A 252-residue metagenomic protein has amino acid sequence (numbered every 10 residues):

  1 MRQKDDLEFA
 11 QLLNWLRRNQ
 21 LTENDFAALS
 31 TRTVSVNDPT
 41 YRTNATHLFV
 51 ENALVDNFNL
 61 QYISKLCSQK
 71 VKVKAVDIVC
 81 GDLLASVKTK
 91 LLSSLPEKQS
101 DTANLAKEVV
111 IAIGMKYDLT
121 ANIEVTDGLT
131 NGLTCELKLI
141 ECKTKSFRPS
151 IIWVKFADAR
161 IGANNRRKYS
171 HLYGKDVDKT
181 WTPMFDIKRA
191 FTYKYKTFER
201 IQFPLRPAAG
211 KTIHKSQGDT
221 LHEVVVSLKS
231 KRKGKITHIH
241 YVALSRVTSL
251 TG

Functional and structural regions predicted by a protein language model:
M1-G252: RecA-like helicase/translocase P-loop NTPase motor core
